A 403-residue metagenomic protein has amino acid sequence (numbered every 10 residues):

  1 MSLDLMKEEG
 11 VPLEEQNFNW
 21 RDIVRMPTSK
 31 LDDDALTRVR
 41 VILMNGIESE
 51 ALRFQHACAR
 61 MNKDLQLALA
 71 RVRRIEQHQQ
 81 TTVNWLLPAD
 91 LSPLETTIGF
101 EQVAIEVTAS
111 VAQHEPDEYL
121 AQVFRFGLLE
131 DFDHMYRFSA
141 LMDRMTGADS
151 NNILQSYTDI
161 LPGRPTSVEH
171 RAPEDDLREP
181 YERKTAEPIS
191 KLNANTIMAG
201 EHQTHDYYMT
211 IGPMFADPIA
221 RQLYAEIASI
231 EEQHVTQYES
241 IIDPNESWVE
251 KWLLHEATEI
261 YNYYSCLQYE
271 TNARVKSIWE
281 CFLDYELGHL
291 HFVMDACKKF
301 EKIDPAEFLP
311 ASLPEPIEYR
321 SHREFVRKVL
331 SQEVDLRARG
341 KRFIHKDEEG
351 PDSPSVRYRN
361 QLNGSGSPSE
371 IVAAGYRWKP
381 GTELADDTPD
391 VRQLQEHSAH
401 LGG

Functional and structural regions predicted by a protein language model:
M1-G403: Non-heme di-metal
